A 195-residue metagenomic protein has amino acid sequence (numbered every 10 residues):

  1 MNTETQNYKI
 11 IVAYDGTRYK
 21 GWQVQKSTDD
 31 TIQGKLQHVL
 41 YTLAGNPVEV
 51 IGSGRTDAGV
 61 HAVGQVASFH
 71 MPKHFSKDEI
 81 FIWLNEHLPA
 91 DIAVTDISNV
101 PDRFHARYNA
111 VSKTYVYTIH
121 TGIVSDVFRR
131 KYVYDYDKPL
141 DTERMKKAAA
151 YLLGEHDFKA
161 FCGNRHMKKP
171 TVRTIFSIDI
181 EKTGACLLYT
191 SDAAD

Functional and structural regions predicted by a protein language model:
Y8-A13, Y115-V116: Active-site-flanking beta-strand signature of metal-NTP-handling nucleotidyl enzymes and homologous cyclase-like
V12, F69-K73, I119, K138: Short beta-strand-to-loop capping motifs
T28-V39: Short catalytic helix/loop segments, enriched in acidic residues and glycine and frequently bearing histidine
L40-V48, L88-A93, H156: Short secondary-structure junctions
P47-P72, F104-A106: Short, charge-patterned binding micro-sites
E79-H87: Short amphipathic alpha-helices in soluble, non-transmembrane regions that often serve as interface/regulatory elements
I92, I97-L188: Non-catalytic RNA-recognition surface used by pseudouridine synthases
Y189-D195: Conserved small/polar residues in nucleotide/adenosyl-binding loops
